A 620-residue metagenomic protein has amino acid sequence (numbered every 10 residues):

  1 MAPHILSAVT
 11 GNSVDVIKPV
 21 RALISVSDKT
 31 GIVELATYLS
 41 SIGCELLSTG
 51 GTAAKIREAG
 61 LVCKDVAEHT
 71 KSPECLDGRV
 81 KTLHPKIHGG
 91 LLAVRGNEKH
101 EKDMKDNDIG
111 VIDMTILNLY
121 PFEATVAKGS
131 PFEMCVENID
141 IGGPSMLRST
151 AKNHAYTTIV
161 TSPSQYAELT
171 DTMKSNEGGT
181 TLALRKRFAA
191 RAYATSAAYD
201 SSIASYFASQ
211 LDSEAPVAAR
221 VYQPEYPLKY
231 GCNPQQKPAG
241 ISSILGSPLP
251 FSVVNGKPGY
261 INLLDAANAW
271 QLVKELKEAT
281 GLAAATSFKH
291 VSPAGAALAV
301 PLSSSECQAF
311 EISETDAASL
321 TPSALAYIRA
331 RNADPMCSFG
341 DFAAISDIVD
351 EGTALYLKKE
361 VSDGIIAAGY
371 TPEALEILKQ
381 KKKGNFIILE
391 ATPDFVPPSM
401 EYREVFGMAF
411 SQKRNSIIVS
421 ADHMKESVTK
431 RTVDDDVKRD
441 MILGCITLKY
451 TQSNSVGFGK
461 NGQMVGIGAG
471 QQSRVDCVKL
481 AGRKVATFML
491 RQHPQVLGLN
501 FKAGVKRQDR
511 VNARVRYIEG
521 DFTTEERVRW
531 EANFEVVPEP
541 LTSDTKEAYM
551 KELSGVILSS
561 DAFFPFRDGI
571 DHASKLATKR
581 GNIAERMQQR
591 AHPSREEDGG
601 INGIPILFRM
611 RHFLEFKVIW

Functional and structural regions predicted by a protein language model:
A2-H69: N-terminal glycine-/serine-/threonine-rich phosphate-binding loop
A2-L23, K29, C75-G78, D113-Y120 (+1 more regions): ATP-dependent carboxylate/acyl-activation modules
V33-S40, Y120-I139, S145, A269-E278 (+1 more regions): Short, hydrophobic/aliphatic alpha-helical segments
G51-F122: Glycine-rich nucleotide/cofactor/substrate-binding loop typically near the N-terminus or early in the first domain
K64-A67, T158-S162, L607-F608: Short acidic-hydrophobic, aromatic-tinged amphipathic segments that line or gate anion-handling sites
V94-A151, S427-D435: Active-site/ligand-binding-proximal alpha/beta "capping" segment
M146, N153-L169: Mobile "lid/hinge" segments at catalytic clefts and subdomain interfaces of large enzymes
P163-S164, E168-K229: Non-catalytic interaction/clamp surfaces of large macromolecular machines
